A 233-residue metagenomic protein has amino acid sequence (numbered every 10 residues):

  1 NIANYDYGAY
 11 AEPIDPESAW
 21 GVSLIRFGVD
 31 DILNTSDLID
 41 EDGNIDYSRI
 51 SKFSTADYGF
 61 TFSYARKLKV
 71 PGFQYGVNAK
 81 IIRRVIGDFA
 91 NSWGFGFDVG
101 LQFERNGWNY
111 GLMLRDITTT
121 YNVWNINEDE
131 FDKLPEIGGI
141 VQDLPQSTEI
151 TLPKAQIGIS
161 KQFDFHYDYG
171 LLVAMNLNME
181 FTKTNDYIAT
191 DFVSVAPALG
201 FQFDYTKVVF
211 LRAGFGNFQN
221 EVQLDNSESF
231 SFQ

Functional and structural regions predicted by a protein language model:
N1-Q233: Subset of outer-membrane beta-barrel
